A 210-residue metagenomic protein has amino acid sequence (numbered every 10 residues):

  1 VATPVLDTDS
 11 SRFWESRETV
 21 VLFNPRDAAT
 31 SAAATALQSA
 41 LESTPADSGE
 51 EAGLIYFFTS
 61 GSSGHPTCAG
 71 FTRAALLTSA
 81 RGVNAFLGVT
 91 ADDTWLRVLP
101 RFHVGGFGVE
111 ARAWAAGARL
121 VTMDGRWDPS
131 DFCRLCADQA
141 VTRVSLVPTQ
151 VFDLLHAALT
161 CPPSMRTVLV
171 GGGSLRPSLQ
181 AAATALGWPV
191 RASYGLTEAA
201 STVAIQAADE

Functional and structural regions predicted by a protein language model:
V1-P25, D93-P100: Conserved AMP-binding/adenylate-forming
T3, A40-F58, G88-T94: Conserved pre-ATP/AMP-binding loop-to-beta segment of ANL
R12-G53, S79: Flexible, low-complexity linker/hinge segments
W14-E15, W114-A115, T184: Anion (oxyanion) recognition and catalysis
V20, G70-A85, V89, T94-D153 (+1 more regions): AMP-binding/adenylate-forming
A52-R81, Q206: Conserved AMP-binding A3 loop
T59-S62, W95, V144, V168-L169 (+2 more regions): Conserved S/T- and glycine-rich ATP-binding loop of Class I adenylate-forming
H156-E210: Gly/Ser/Thr-rich phosphate-binding loop
